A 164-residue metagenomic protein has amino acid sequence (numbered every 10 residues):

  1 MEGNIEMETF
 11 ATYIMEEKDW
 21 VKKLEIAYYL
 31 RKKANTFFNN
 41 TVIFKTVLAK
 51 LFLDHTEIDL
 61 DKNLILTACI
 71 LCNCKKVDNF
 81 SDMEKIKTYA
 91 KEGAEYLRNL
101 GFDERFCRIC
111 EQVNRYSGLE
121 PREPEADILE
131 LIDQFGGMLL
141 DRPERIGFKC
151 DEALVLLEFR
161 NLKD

Functional and structural regions predicted by a protein language model:
M1-R98: Acidic/His-rich, divalent-metal-binding segments that scaffold phosphate/diphosphate chemistry
I65, C69, E95-I132, G136-F148 (+1 more regions): Histidine/acidic-rich helix-loop-helix segments that form or flank divalent-metal centers in metalloenzyme catalytic
